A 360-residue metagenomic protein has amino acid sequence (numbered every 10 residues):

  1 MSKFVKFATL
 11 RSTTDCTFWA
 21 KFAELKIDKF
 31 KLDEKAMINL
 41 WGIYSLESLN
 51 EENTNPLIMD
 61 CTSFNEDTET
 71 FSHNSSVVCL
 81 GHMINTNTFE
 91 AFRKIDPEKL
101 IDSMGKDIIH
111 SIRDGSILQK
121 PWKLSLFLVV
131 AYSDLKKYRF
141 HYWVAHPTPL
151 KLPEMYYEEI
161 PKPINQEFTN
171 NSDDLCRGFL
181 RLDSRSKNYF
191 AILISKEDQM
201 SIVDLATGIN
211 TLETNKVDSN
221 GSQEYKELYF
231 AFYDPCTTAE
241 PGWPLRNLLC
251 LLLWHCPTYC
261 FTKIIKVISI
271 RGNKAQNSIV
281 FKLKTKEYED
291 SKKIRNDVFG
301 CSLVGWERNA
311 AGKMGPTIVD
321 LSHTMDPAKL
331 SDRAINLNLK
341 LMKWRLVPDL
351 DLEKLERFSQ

Functional and structural regions predicted by a protein language model:
M1-S219, K226-L228, Y233: Noncatalytic N-terminal accessory/assembly modules of large enzymes
G105, F127, A131, H141-S359: Glycine/serine-rich phosphate-binding loop and adjoining beta1-alpha1 elements at the start of nucleotide-handling
